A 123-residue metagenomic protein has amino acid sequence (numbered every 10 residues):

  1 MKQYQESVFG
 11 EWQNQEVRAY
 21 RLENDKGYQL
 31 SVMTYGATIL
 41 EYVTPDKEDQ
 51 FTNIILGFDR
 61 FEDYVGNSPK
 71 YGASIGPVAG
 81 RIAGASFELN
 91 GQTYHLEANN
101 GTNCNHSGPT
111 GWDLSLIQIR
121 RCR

Functional and structural regions predicted by a protein language model:
M1-E6, V65-A73, A98-N103: Short Pro/Gly-enriched beta-strand edge/turn motifs at strand-loop
S7-F58, E62, P77, A83-A98: Beta-strand-rich N-terminal accessory domains
I39-V43, E62-P69, N105-G108: Short, surface-exposed linear segments at secondary-structure transitions and domain or protein termini
V43, S74, Y94, G108 (+1 more regions): A structural signal for the main folded, soluble domain(s) of proteins
Y71, P77-A79, S107, R121-C122: Generic hydrophobic/packing signal
A79, A98-L114: FAD-binding core of FAD-dependent oxidoreductases, characterized by glycine-rich FAD pyrophosphate-binding loops
L114-R123: Residue-level detector of conserved catalytic or cofactor/ligand-binding positions in enzyme active sites
